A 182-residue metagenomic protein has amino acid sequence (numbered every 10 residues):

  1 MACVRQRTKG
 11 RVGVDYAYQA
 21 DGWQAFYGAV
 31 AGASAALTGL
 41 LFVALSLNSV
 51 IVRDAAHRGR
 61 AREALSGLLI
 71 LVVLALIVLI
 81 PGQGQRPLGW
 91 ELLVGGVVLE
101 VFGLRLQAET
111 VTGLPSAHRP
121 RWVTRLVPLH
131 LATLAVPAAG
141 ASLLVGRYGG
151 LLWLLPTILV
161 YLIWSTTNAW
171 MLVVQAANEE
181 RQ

Functional and structural regions predicted by a protein language model:
M1-A25: Short, strongly hydrophobic alpha-helical membrane anchors
D15, G22-G32, V52-V73, P115-T133 (+1 more regions): Juxtamembrane helix-loop boundaries in multi-pass membrane proteins
A17-D21, I70-W90, A108: Membrane-helix boundary elements
G22-A35, R86-E100, W153-L162: Alpha-helical transmembrane segments
A31-S49: N-terminal signal-anchor/start-transfer transmembrane helix
A44-A55, L104-S116, A169-Q175: C-terminal ends of transmembrane helices
V72-P81, L131-R147: Hydrophobic alpha-helical transmembrane segments in multi-pass integral membrane proteins
V136-Q182: Terminal transmembrane helical module of multi-pass membrane proteins
